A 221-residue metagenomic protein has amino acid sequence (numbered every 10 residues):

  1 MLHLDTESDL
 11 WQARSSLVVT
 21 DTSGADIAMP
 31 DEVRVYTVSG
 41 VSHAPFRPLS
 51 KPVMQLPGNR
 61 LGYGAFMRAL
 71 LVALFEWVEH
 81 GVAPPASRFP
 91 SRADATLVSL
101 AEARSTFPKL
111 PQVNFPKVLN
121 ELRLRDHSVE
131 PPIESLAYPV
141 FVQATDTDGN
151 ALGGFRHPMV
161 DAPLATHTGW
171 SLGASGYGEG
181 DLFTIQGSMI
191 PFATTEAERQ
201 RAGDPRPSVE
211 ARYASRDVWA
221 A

Functional and structural regions predicted by a protein language model:
M1-A221: C-terminal His-loop and adjacent cap/lid subdomain of alpha/beta-hydrolase
